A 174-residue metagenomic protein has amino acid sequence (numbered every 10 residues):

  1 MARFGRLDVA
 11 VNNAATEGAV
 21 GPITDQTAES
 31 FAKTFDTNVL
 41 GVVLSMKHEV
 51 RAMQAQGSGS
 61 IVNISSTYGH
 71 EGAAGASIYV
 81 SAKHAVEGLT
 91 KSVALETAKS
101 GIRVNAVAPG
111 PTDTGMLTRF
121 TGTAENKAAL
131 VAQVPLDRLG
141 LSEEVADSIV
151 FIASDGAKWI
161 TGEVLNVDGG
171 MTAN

Functional and structural regions predicted by a protein language model:
D8, T24-V43, S58, V62 (+1 more regions): Catalytic Tyr-X3-Lys loop
E17-A32, R51, A55, G75-I78 (+1 more regions): Conserved mid-core segment of classical short-chain dehydrogenase/reductases
E17-V20, E71, I149-V150, T161-N174: Short C-terminal tail/terminal secondary-structure segment of NAD(P)H-dependent dehydrogenase/reductase domains
M46, A82, T90: Active-site helix of classical SDR
R51, L95-K99, K158: Alpha-helical segment proximal to the catalytic Tyr-Lys
S66: Residue(s) in the substrate-gating loop at a strand-loop-helix junction that position the organic substrate next
E87, A108-R119: Short, flexible catalytic-loop segment of classical short-chain dehydrogenase/reductase
V134-V145, G156: A conserved structural motif in NAD(P)-dependent oxidoreductases
